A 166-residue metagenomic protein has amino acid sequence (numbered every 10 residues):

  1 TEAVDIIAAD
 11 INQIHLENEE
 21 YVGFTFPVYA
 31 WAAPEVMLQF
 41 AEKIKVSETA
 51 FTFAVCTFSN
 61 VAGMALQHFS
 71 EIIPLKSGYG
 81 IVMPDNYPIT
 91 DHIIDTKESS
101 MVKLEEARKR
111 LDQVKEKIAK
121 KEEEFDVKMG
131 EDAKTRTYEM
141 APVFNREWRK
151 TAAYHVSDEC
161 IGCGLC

Functional and structural regions predicted by a protein language model:
T1-F26, A30-F144: FMN-binding flavodoxin-like domain, especially the glycine-rich phosphate-binding loop
W148-R149, I161: Pre-Walker A segment
Y154-C166: Cysteine-centered iron-sulfur cluster-binding motifs in ferredoxin-type domains/subunits of redox enzymes
